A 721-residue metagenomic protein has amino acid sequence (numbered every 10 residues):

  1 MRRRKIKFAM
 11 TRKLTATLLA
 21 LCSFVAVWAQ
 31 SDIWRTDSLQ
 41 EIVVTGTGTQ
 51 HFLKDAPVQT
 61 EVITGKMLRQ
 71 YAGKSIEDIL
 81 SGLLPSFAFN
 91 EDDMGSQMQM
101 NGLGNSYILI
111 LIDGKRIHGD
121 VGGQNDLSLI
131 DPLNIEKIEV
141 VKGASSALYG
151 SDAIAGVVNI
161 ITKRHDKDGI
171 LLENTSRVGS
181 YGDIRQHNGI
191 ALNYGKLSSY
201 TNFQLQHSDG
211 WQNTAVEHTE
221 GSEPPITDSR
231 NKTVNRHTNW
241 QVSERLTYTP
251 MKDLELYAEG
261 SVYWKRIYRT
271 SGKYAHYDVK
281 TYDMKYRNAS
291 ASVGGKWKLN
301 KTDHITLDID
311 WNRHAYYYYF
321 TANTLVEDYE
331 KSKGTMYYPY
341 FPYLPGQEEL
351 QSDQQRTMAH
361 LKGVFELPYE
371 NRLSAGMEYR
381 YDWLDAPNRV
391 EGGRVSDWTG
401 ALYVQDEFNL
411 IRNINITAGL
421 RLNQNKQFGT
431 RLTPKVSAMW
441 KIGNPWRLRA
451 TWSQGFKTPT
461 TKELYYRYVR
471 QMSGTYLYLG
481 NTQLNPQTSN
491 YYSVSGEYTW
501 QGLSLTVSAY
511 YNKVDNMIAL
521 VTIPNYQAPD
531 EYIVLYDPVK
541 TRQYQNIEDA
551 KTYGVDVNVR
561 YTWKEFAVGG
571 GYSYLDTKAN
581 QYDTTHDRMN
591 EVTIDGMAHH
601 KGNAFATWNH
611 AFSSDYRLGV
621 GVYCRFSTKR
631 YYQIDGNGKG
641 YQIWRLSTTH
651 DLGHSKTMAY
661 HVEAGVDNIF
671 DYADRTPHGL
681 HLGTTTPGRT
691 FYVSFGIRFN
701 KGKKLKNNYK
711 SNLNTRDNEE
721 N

Functional and structural regions predicted by a protein language model:
L39-L68, Q97, N105-I108: N-terminal periplasmic "start-of-domain" segments of outer-membrane beta-barrel proteins
E77-K115: Extracytoplasmic beta-strand/coil segments of soluble accessory domains associated with Gram-negative outer-membrane
K115-K142: Short acidic/polar hinge/loop motifs at secondary-structure boundaries that mediate gating or recognition
G169, T175-R177, L192-M284: Periplasmic-side early beta-strands and strand-to-turn transitions of outer-membrane beta-barrels
W211-T214, D515-N516, L520, T648-N721: C-terminal beta-signal and adjacent terminal beta-strands/loops of Gram-negative outer-membrane beta-barrel proteins
G346, L350, R356-K362, V395 (+6 more regions): Outer membrane beta-barrel strand-and-loop segments of large Gram-negative receptors, especially TonB-dependent
N409-N413, Y510-K513, L535-R630, L705 (+3 more regions): Gram-negative outer-membrane beta-barrel transporters
K426-R431, W440, P445-Y492, Y511-Q545 (+3 more regions): Surface-exposed extracellular loop regions of Gram-negative outer-membrane beta-barrel proteins, predominantly
